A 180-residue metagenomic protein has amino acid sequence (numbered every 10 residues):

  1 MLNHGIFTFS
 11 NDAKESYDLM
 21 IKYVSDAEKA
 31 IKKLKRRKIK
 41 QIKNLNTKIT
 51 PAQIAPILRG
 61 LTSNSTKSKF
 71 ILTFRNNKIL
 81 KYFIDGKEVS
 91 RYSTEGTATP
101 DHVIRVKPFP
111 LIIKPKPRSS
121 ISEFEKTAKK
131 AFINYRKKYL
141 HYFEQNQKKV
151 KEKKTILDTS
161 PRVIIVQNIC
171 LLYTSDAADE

Functional and structural regions predicted by a protein language model:
M1-K38: Contiguous mid-protein beta-loop-alpha structural module that forms a pocket-lining wall or clamp of enzyme active
H4, I104, I169: Divalent metal-coordination and catalytic microenvironments
I31-S119: Hard-cation-handling environments
G96-A98, T155-T159, I164-Q167: A structural signal for short secondary-structure junctions
I104, Y135-R136, L140-Y142, N146: A C-terminal functional module that forms or caps the active site or interfaces directly with catalytic machinery
Q147-V150, I156-D158, C170: Non-transmembrane, aqueous-exposed alpha-helical and coiled segments at domain scale
Q167-N168, S175: C-terminal regulatory/interaction regions
Y173-E180: Conserved small/polar residues in nucleotide/adenosyl-binding loops
